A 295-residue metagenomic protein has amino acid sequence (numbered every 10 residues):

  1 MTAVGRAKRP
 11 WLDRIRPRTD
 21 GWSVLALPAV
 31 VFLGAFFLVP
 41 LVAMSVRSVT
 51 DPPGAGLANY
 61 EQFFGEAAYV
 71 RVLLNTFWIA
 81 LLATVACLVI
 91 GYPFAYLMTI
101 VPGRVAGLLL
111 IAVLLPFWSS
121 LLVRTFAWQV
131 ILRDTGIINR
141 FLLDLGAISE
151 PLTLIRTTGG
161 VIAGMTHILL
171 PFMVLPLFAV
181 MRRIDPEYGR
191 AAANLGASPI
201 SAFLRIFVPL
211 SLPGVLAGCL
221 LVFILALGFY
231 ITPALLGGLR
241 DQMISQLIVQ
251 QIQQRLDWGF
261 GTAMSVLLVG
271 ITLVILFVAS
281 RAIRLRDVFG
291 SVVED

Functional and structural regions predicted by a protein language model:
T2-R9, D13, F178-A193, R205 (+1 more regions): C-terminal transmembrane helix and the adjacent membrane-cytosol boundary/short C-terminal tail of inner/organellar
K8-D13, L82-L114, P186-G189, S280-R281: Transmembrane-helix boundary motif in ABC transporter permease subunits
R9-W11, I15-G21, Y60-A68, P233-R281: Interhelical loop and adjacent transmembrane-helix boundary motif in polytopic membrane transport permeases
W11-I15, L57, T125-T166, I200 (+1 more regions): Membrane-interfacial helix termini and adjacent extracytoplasmic/periplasmic loops of multi-pass transporters
D13-R18, V46-V85, E150-P151, Q250-D257: Periplasmic/extracellular loop-to-transmembrane helix junction in inner-membrane transport proteins
I15-T19, L74, R104-G107, T158-G160 (+1 more regions): Amphipathic cytosolic juxtamembrane alpha-helices at the membrane-cytosol interface of multi-pass membrane transporters
L27-F37, I111, L115, H167 (+3 more regions): Transmembrane alpha-helices
V30-A67, R71, I131, T135-G136 (+3 more regions): Short membrane-interfacial helix/loop motifs at transmembrane-helix boundaries
